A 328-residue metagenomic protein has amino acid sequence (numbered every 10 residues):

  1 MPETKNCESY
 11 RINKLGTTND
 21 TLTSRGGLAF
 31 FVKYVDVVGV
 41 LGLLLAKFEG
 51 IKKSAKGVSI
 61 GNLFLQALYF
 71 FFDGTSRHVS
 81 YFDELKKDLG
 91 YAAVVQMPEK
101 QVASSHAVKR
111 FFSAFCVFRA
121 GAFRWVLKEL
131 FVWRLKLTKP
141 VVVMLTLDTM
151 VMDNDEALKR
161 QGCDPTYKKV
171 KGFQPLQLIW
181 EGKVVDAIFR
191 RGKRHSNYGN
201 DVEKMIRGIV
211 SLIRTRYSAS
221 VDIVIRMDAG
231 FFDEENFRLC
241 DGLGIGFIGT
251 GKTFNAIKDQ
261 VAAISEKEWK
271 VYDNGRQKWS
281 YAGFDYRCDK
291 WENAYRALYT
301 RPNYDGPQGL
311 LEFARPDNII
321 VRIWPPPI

Functional and structural regions predicted by a protein language model:
M1-V170, Q174-H195, N200-S211, T215-S218: Dynamic "connector" segments at or just before major functional cores
P2-N6, G246-I328: An anionic, glycine-rich sequence signature occurring as long contiguous blocks
Y91-A92, M152-N154, R194-S196, F231-E235 (+3 more regions): Flexible loop/turn segments at secondary-structure boundaries
F111, Y167, F173, F231-F232 (+2 more regions): Aromatic side chains
K159-C163, L239-I245, A262-K267: Short secondary-structure boundary/capping segments
S196-N197, D201-D259: Domain-level cores of phosphate- or acyl-group-handling catalytic modules
